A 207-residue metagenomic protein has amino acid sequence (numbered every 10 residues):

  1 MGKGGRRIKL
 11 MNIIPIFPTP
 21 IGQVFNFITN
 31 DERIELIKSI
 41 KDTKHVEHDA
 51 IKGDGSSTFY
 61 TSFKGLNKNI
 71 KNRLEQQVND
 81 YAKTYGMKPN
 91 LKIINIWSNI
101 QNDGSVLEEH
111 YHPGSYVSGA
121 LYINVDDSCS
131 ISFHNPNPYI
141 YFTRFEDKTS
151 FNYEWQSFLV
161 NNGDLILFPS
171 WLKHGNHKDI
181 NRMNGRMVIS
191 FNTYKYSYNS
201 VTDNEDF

Functional and structural regions predicted by a protein language model:
M1-R7: Intrinsically disordered, glycine-rich low-complexity segments
I8-K88, V106: Non-heme Fe(II)/2-oxoglutarate
G86-I96: A short coil-to-beta-strand element that immediately follows conserved catalytic motifs
N90, Y111-S115, N181-G185: A generic structural micro-feature
N99-L167, H177, N199-D206: Catalytic core of non-heme Fe(II) oxygenases with the double-stranded beta-helix
S118-L121, M183-N199: A short hydrophobic beta-strand segment most commonly corresponding to one strand of the jelly-roll/cupin
